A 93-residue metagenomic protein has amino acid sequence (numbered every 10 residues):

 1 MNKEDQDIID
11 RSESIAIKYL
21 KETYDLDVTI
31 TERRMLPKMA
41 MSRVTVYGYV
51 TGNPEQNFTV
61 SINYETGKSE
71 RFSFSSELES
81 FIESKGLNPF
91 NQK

Functional and structural regions predicted by a protein language model:
N2-E32: Short, non-transmembrane alpha-helical segments in secretory-pathway proteins
D5, I9, M39, V44 (+1 more regions): Charged, low-complexity, helix-prone segments enriched in Lys/Glu/Asp/Gln
L20, E55, G86-N88: Short, charge-rich amphipathic segments
Y24, T29, N63, E77-E79 (+1 more regions): Short linear sequence elements within intrinsically disordered, low-complexity coil regions
V28-I62: Exposed beta-strand-loop-beta-strand "reactive/processing" segments of non-cytosolic proteins
V46-Y47, T66, F74, G86: Alpha-helix boundary/capping detector
E55-E79: A short, surface-exposed beta-strand/turn
F72-K93: C-terminal partner/receptor-binding element of secreted or periplasmic proteins
